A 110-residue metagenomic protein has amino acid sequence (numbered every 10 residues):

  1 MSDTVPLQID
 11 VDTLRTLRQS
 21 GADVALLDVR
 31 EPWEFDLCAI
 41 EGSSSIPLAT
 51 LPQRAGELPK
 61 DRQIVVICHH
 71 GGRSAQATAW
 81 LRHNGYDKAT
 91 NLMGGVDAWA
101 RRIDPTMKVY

Functional and structural regions predicted by a protein language model:
M1-A25, P32-Q63, G72-Y110: Rhodanese-like catalytic fold shared by cysteine-dependent sulfurtransferases and DSP/PTP-type phosphatases
I67: Short, surface-exposed ligand- or partner-binding patches at beta-edge/loop junctions that are enriched in aromatics
